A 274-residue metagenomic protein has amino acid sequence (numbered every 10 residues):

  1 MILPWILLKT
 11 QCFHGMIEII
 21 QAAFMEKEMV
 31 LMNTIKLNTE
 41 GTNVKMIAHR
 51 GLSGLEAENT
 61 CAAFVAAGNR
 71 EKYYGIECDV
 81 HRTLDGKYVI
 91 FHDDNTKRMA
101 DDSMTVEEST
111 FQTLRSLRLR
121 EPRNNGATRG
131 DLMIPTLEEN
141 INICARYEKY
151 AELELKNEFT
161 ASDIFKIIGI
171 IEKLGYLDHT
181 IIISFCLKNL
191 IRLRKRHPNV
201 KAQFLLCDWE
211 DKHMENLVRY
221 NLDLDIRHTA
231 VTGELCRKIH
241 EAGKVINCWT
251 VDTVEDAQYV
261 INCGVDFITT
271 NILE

Functional and structural regions predicted by a protein language model:
I17-E274: Phosphate-group recognition and catalysis centered on beta-loop-alpha active-site segments
